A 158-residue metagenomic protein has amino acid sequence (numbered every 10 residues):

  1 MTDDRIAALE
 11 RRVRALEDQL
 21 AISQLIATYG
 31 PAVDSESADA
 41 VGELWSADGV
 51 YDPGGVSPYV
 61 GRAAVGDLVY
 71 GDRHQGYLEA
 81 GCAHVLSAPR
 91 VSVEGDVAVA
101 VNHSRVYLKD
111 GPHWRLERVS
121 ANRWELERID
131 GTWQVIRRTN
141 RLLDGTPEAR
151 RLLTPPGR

Functional and structural regions predicted by a protein language model:
M1, V99, V119-L152: Short beta-strand edge/turn micro-motifs at domain boundaries
M1-P31, S35, D39, E43: Short, low-complexity N-terminal intrinsically disordered segments enriched in polar/charged residues
A38-S104: A solvent-exposed, acidic/Ser-Thr-rich amphipathic alpha-helical stretch
G54-V56, G111-W114: Short, solvent-exposed loop/turn segments at secondary-structure boundaries
E79-G81, W114-E117: Short Gly/Pro-enriched turn/cap motifs at secondary-structure boundaries
H84-L86, E117-N122: Short, surface-exposed coil-to-beta transition loops
V93-V97, L152-R158: Flexible low-complexity loop/turn motifs enriched in small/helix-breaking residues
S104-D110, L142: Beta-strand elements of well-folded, non-transmembrane domains
